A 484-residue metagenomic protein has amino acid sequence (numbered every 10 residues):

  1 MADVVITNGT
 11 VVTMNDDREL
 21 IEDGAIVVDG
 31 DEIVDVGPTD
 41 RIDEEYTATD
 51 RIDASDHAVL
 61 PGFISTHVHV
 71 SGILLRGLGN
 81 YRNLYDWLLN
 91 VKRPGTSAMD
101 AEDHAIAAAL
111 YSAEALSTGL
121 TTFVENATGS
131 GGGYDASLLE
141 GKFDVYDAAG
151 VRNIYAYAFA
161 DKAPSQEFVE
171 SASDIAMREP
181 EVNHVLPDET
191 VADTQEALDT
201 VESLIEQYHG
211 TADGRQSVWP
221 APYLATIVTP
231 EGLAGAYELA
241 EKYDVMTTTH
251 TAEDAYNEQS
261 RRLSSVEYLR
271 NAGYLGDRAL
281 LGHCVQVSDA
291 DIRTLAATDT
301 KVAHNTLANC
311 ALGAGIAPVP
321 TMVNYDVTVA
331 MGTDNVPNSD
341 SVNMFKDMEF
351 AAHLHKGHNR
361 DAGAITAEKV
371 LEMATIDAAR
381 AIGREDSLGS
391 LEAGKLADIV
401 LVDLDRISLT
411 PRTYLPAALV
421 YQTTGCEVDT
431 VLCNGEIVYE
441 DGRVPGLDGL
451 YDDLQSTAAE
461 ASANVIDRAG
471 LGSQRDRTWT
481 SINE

Functional and structural regions predicted by a protein language model:
M1-G24, V28-G30, T39, E45 (+1 more regions): Active-site microenvironment of metallo-dependent hydrolases
A2-N8, E44-D86, A109, L116-S117: Replace "His-x-His-based motif
G9, I26, D31, D56 (+15 more regions): Divalent metal-coordination and catalytic microenvironments
L74-H104, K162-T190, A255-G276, T298-K301 (+1 more regions): Active-site gating loops and adjacent loop-to-helix segments of metal-dependent hydrolytic enzymes
G79-R152, L198-T211, Q455-A463, D467: Alpha-helical scaffold segments that flank or form the walls of functional sites
S137-C284: Metal-coordinating catalytic core of metallo-dependent amide/deamination hydrolases
A240-M246, Y274-D277, T294-A303, N324-V329: Glycine-enriched alpha-helix->loop->beta-strand junction motifs that scaffold or abut catalytic
N271-R278, P320-R406, Y414, T423: His/Asp/Glu-enriched, well-ordered alpha-helical/loop segment that forms or immediately abuts the divalent-metal
